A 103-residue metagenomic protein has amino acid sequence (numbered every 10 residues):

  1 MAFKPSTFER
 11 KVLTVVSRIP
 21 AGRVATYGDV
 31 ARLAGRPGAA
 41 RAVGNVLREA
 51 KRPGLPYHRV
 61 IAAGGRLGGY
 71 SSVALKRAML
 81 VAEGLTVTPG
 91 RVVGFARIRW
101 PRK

Functional and structural regions predicted by a protein language model:
M1-K103: Nucleic acid-binding interface residues in structured DNA/RNA-binding domains, emphasizing the DNA-engaging scaffolds
